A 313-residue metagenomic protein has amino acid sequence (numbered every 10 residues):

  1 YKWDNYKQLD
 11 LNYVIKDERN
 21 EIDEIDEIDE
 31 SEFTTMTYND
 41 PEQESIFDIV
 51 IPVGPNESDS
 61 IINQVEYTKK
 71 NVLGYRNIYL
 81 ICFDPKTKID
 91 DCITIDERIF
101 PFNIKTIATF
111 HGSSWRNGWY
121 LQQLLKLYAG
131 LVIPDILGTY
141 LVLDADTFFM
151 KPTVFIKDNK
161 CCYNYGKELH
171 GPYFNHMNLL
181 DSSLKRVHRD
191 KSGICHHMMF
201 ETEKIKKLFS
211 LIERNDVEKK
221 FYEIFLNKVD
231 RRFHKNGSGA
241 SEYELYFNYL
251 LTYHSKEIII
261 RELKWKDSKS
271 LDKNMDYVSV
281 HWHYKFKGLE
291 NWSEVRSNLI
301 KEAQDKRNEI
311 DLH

Functional and structural regions predicted by a protein language model:
W3-I15, D29-K105, W282-F286, N291: N-terminal anchoring/stem segment of glycosyltransferases
R19-S31: Threonine-centered tandem repeat motifs in low-complexity domains
K88-V132: Active-site-proximal specificity loops/subdomain of glycosyltransferases
W119-L127, A145-D146, G239-E244: Conserved glycosyltransferase catalytic-site signature
I136-F148: Short beta-strand-to-loop acidic/aromatic patch adjacent to the donor-nucleotide binding site
F149-L180: Conserved donor-nucleotide/metal-binding helix-loop-beta segment in metal-dependent transferases, i.e., the alpha-helix
G193-Y277: Catalytic core and acceptor-binding pocket of nucleotide-sugar-dependent glycosyltransferases
K266-H313: Long, low-complexity C-terminal extensions of enzymes
